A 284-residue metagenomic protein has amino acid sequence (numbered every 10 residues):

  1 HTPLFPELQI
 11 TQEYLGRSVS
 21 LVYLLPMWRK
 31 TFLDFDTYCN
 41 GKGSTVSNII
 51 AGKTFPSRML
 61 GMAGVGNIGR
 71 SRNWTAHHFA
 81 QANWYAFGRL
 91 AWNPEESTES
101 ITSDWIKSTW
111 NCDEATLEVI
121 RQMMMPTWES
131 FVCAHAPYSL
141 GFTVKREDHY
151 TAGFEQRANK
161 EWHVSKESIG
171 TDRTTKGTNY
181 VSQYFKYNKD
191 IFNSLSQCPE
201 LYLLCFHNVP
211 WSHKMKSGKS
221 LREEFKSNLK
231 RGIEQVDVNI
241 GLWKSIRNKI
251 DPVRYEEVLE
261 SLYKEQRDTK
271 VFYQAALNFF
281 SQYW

Functional and structural regions predicted by a protein language model:
H1-A63: Active-site capping/gating regions of soluble enzymes
N40-W284: Catalytic domains of carbohydrate-active enzymes that cleave complex glycans
